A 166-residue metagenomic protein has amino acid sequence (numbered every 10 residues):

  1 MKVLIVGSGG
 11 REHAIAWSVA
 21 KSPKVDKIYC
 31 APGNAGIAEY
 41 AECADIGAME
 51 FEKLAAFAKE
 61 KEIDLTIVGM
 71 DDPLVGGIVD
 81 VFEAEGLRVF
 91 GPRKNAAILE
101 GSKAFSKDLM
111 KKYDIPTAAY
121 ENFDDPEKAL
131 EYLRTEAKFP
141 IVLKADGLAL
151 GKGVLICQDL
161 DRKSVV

Functional and structural regions predicted by a protein language model:
M1-K94: ATP-binding N-terminal substructure of ATP-dependent carboxylate-amine bond-forming enzymes
L4-I5, E100-V166: Active-site nucleotide/adenylate-binding loops and adjacent lid/helix of ATP-dependent enzymes
A44, L65, A96, A118-A119 (+1 more regions): Short, flexible active-site loop motifs that bind/organize anionic cofactors or intermediates
D72, A96, F123-D125: Conserved beta-strand edge residues that scaffold enzyme active sites
